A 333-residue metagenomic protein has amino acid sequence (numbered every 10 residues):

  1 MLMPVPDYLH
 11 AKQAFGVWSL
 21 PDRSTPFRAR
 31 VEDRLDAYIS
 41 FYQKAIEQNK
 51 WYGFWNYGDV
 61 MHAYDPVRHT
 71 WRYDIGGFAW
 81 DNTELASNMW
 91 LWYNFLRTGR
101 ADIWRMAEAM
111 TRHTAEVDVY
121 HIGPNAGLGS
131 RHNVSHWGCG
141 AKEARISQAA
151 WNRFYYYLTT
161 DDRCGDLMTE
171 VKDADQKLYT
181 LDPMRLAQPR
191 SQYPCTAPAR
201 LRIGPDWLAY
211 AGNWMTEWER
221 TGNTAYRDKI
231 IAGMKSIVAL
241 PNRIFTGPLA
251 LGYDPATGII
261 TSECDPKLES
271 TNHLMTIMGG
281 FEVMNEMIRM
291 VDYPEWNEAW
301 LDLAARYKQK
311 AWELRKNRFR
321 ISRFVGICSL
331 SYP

Functional and structural regions predicted by a protein language model:
M1-P333: Catalytic cores of extracellular degradative/oxidative enzymes
